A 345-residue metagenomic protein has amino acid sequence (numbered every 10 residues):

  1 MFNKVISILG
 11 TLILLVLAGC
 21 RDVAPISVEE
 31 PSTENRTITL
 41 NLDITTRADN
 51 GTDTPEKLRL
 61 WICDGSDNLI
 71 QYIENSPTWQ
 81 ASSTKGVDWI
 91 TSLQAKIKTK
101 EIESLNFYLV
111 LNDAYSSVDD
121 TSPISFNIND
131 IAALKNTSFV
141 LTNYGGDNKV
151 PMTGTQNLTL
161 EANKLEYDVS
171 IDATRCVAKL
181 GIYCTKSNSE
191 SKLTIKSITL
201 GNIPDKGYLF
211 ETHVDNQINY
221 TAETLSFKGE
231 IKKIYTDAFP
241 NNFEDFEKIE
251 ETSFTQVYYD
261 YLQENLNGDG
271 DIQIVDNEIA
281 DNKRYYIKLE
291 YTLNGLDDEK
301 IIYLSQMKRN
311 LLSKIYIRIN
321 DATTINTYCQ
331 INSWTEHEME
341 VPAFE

Functional and structural regions predicted by a protein language model:
M1-L9: Bacterial N-terminal signal peptides that target proteins for export
V16-G19: C-terminal motif of bacterial Sec signal peptides marking the signal peptidase cleavage site
A24-P31, L304-E345: Short, polar/proline-rich extracytoplasmic segments that appear immediately after membrane translocation
A24-T46, A173-S187: A short, Gly/Thr-enriched small/hydrophobic beta-strand-prone motif that recurs across taxa
D49-F126, Y183, S187-L311, T335 (+1 more regions): Tryptophan-paired
Q80, Y115-Y167, G295-N320: Structured interaction patches on ligand/partner-binding surfaces of diverse proteins
T91-L93, Y167-I171: Short strand-edge motifs at loop-to-beta-strand transitions and within beta-strands of extracellular beta-rich domains
L160-A162, D172-R175: Interdomain boundary/hinge segments at the C-termini of tandem beta-sandwich modules
